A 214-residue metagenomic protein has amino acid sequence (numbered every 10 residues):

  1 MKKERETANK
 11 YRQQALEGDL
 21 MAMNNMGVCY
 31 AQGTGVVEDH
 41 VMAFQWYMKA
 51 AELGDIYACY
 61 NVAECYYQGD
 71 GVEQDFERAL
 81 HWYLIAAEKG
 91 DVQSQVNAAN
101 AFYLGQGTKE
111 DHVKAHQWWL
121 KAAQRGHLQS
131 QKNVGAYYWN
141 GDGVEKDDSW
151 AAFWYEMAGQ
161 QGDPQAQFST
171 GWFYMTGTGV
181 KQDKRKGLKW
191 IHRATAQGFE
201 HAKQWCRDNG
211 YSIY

Functional and structural regions predicted by a protein language model:
M1-Q32: N-terminal segments that cap or nucleate solenoid repeat domains
K2, R193-Y214: Terminal, low-structured helical/coil segments at or just beyond the last alpha-helical repeat
L16-D19, Q32-T34, D39, E52-I56 (+12 more regions): Short helix-capping/linker turns of helical repeat alpha-solenoids
N25-Q32, V36, N61-Q68, N97-L104 (+4 more regions): Hydrophobic face of amphipathic alpha-helices that form TPR/SEL1-like repeat modules and related alpha-solenoid
F153, K181-E200: TPR/TPR-like (Sel1-like) alpha-helical repeat modules
